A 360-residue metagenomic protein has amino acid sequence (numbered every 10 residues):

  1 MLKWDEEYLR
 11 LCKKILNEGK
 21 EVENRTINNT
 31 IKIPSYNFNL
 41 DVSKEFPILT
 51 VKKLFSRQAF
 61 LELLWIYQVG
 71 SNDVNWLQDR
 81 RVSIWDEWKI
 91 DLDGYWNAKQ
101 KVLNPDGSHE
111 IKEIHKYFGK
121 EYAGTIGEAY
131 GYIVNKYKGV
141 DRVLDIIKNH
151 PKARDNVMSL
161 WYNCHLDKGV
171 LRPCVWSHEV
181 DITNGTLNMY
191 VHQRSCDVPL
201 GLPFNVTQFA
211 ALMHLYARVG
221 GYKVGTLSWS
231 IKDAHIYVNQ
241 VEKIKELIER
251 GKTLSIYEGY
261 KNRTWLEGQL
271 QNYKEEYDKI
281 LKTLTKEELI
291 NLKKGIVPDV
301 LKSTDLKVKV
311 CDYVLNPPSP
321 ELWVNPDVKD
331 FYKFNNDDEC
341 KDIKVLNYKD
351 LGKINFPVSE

Functional and structural regions predicted by a protein language model:
M1-E360: Terminal, non-catalytic protein-protein interaction segments that mediate quaternary/complex assembly
